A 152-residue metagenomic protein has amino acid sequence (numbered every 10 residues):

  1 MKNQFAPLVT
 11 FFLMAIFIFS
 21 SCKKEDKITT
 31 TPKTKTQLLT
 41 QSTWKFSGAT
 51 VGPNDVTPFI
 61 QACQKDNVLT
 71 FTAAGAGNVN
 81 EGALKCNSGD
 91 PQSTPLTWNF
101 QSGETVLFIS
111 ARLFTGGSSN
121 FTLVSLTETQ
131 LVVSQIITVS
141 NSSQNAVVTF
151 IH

Functional and structural regions predicted by a protein language model:
M1-V9: Bacterial N-terminal signal peptides that target proteins for export
F11-M14: Outer/extracellular conduits and scaffolds centered on Gram-negative outer-membrane beta-barrels
I18-S21: C-terminal motif of bacterial Sec signal peptides marking the signal peptidase cleavage site
K23-T94, N99-H152: Lipid interaction determinants
